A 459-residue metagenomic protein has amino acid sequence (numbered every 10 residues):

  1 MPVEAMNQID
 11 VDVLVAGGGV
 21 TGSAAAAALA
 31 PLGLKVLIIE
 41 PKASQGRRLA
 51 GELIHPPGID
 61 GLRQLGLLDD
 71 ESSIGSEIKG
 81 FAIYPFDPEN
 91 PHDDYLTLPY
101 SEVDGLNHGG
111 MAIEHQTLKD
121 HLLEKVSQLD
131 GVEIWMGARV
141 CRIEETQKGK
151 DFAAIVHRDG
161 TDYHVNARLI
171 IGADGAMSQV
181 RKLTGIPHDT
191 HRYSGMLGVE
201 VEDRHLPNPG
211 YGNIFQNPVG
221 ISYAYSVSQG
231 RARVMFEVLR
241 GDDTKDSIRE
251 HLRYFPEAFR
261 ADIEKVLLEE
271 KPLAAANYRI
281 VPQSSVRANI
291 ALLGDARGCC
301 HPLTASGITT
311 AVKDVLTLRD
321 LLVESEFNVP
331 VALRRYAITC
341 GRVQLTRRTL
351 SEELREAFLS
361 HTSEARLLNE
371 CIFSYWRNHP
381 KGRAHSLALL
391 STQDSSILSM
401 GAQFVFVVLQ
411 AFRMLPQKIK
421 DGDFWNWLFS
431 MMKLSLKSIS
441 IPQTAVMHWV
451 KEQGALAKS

Functional and structural regions predicted by a protein language model:
P2, I9-D10, D60, D69-L183 (+1 more regions): Conserved N-terminal helical subregion
N7-T21: Beta1/beta-strand and adjacent pyrophosphate-binding region of the FAD-binding site in flavoprotein oxidoreductases
A30-A50: Glycine-rich FAD pyrophosphate-binding loop
A43-R63: Conserved N-terminal glycine-rich FAD pyrophosphate-binding loop of Rossmann-like flavoproteins
K148-H164, R168-V286: Conserved FAD-binding catalytic core of PHBH/FMO-like flavoproteins
D243-A337, G341: FAD/FMN-dependent oxidoreductases across multiple families
D320-S459: C-terminal helical "tail/cap" subdomain of flavin- and related membrane-associated enzymes
